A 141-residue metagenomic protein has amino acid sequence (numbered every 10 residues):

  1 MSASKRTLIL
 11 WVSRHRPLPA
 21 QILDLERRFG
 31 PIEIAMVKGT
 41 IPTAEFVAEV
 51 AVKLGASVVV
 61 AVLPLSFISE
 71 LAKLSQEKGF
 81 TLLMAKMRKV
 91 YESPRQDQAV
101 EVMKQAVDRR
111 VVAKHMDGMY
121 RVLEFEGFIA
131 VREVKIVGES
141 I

Functional and structural regions predicted by a protein language model:
M1-V58, S66, E70-I141: Long, low-complexity, Lys/Arg-enriched
V62: Conserved residues at the C-terminal ends of beta-strands
